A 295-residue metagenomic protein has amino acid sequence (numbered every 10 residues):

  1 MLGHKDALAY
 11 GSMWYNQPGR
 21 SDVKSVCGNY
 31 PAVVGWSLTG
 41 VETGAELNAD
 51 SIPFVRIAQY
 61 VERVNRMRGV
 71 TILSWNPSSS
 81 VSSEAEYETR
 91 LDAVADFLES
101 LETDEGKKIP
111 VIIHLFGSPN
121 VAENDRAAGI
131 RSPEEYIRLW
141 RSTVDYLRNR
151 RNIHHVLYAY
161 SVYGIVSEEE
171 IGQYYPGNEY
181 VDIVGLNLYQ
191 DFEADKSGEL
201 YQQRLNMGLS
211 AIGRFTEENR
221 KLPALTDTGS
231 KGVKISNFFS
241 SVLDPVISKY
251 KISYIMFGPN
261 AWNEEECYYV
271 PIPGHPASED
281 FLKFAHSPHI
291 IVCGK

Functional and structural regions predicted by a protein language model:
M1-A7, K221-K295: Substrate-binding cleft of secreted/luminal carbohydrate-active enzymes
M1-G35, H286-K295: N-terminal module-boundary/linker segments of secreted carbohydrate-active enzymes
M1-H4, P31-L38, V70-W75, P110-L115 (+4 more regions): Structural recognition of the beta-strand scaffold that forms the well-ordered cores of secreted hydrolase catalytic
G3-D6, H114-F116, W140, V144-E170 (+2 more regions): Aromatic-lined carbohydrate-recognition surfaces of secreted/lumenal glycan-active proteins
A7-Y10, T39-E42, P77-S80, G117-A122 (+4 more regions): Solvent-exposed loop/turn segments at secondary-structure junctions within structured extracellular/periplasmic domains
W14-V23, F54-Y60, L91-F97, G164-E179 (+2 more regions): Alpha-helical scaffolding within the catalytic cores of extracellular/periplasmic polymer-degrading hydrolases
T39-V156: Substrate-binding cleft of extracellular glycoside hydrolase catalytic domains
P176-K231, G274-V292: Glycoside hydrolase catalytic-domain groove-lining segments
